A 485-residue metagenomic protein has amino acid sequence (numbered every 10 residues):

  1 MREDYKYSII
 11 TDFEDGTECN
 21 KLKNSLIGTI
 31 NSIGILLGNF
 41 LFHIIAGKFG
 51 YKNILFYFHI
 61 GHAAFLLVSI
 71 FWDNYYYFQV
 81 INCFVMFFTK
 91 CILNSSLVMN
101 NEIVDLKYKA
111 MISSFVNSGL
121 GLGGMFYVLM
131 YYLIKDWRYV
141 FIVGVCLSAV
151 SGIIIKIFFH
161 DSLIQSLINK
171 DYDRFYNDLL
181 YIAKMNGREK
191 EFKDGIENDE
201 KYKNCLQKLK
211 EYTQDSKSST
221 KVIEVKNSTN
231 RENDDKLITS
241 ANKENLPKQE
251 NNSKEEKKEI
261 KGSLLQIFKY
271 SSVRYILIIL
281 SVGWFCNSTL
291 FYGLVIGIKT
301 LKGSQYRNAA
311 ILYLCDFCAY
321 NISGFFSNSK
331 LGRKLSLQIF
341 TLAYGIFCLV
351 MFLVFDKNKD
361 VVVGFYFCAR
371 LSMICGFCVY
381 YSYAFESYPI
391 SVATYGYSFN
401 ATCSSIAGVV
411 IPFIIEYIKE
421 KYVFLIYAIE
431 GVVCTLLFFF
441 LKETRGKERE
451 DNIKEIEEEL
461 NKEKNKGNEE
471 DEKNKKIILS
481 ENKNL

Functional and structural regions predicted by a protein language model:
M1-L22, M185-I296, L301, N461-L485: Flexible cytoplasmic loops linking transmembrane helices in multi-pass membrane transporters
T29-H43, A310-S323: Central cavity-lining transmembrane alpha-helices of secondary-active solute carriers, predominantly the Major
G34-I35, T89, L93, V104-S151 (+3 more regions): Glycine-rich segments within core transmembrane alpha-helices of 12-TM secondary carriers
L36, A63-A64, G121, M125 (+4 more regions): Small-residue-rich packing faces within the transmembrane alpha-helices of Major Facilitator Superfamily
L37-H59: Conserved MFS/SLC helix-loop-helix module at the cytosolic interface between two early adjacent transmembrane helices
G50, F71-Y76, I134-K135, V354-F355: Helix-breaking motifs and short loop linkers at transmembrane-helix boundaries and internal kinks in secondary membrane
N82, M86, N117, W284-N287 (+1 more regions): C-terminal transmembrane bundle
K135-E224, A428-G467: Central mid-sequence intracellular linker of multi-pass
